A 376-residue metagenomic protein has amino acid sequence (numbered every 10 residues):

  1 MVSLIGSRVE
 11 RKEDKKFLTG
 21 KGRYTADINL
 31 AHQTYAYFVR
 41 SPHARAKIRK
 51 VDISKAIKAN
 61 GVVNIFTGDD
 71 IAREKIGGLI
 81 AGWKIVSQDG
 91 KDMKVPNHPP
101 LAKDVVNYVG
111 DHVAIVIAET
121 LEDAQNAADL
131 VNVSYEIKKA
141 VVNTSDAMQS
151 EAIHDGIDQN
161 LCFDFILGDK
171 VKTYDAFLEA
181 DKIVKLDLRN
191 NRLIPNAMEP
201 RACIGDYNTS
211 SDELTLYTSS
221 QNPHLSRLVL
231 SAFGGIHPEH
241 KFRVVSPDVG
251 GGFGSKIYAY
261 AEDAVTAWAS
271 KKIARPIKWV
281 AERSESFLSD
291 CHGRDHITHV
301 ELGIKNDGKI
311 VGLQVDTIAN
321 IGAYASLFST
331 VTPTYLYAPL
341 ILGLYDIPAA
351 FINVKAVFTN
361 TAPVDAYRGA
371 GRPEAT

Functional and structural regions predicted by a protein language model:
M1-L161, L186, K272: Flexible, low-hydrophobicity surface segments
S7, E13-K16, Q88-P96, F163-C203 (+1 more regions): Glycine-rich loop/linker segments at domain edges
H32-Y35, A59-V63, A102-K103, G110-V113 (+9 more regions): Short coil/turn connectors at secondary-structure junctions
F38-G68, I115-S134, C203-I273, T330-L342 (+1 more regions): Alpha-helical support elements that line or immediately flank enzyme active sites and cofactor-binding pockets
G68, E239-P247, A274-S284, V311-D316 (+1 more regions): Beta-strand segments within the central parallel beta-sheet cores of soluble alpha/beta enzyme folds
I71, S220-P223, P247-G252, A281-C291 (+2 more regions): Acidic, glycine-rich active-site loops and adjacent beta-strand->loop/helix elements that engage anionic groups
G82-D123, S255-N306, V364-T376: Glycine-rich and small/hydrophobic secondary-structure elements
W83, Q149-G234: Helix-loop-helix junctions that connect adjacent transmembrane helices in secondary transporters/permeases, recognized
